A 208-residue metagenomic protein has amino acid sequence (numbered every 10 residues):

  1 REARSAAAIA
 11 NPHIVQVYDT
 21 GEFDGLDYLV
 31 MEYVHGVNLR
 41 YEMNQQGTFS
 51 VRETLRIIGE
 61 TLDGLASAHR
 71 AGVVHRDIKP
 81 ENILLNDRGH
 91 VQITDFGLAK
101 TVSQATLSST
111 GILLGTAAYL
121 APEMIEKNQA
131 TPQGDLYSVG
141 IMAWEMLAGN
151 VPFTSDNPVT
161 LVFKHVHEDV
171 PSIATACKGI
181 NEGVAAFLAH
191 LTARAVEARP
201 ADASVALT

Functional and structural regions predicted by a protein language model:
R1-A8: AlphaC helix of the eukaryotic protein kinase fold
T20: Activation-segment/catalytic-loop signature of the eukaryotic protein kinase fold
D24-N38, E42: Conserved short submotifs of the Hanks-type protein kinase catalytic core that shape the nucleotide-binding pocket
I57-I58: Activation segment signature within eukaryotic-like protein kinase domains
L62-V73: Protein kinase catalytic-loop region centered on the HRD/HxD motif
T106-A118, I125: Activation loop
A118-T208: C-terminal lobe helix-coil module of Hanks-type protein kinase domains
